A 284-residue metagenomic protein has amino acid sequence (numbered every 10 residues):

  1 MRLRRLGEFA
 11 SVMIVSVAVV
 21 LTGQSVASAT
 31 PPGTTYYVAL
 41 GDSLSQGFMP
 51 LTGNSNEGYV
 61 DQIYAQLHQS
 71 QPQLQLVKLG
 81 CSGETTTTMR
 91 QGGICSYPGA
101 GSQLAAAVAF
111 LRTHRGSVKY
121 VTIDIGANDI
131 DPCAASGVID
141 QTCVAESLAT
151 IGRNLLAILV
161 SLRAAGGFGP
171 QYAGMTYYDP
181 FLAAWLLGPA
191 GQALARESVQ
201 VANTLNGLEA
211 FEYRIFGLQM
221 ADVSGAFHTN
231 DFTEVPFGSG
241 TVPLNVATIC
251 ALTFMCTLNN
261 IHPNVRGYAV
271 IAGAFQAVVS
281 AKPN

Functional and structural regions predicted by a protein language model:
R2-A29: Secretory targeting and sorting signals
M13, V17, K78, G174 (+1 more regions): A structural preference for short, hydrophobic beta-strand core positions in alpha/beta folds
S28-E84: Serine-esterase "nucleophile elbow" of acetyl-processing enzymes
F48-E57, G83-G99, I139-T142, E146: Acidic/histidine-rich helix-loop elements that form or flank divalent-metal/phosphate-binding sites at the catalytic
V77-T87, I123-D129: Substrate-binding cleft and catalytic face of glycoside hydrolase catalytic domains, especially the flexible beta-alpha
P98-I261, V265, A269, Q276: Alpha-helical cap/lid subdomain in secreted, periplasmic, or secretory-pathway luminal O-acyl-processing enzymes
A274-N284: Short, low-complexity, Pro/Ser/Thr/Gly-rich segments in the mature regions of secreted, periplasmic
